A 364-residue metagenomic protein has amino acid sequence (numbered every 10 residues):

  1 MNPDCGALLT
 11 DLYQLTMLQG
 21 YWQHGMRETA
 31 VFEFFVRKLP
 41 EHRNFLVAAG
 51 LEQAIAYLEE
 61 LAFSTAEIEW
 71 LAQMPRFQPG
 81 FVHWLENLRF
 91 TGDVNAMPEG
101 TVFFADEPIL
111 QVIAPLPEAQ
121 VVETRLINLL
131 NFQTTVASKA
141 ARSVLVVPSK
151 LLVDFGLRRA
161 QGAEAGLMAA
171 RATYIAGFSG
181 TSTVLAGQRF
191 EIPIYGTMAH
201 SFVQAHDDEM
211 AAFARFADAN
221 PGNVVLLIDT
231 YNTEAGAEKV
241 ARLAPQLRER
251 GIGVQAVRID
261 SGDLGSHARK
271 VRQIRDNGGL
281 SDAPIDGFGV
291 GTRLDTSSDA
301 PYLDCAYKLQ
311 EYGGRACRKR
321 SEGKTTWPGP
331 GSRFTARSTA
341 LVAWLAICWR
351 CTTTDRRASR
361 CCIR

Functional and structural regions predicted by a protein language model:
M1-G222, L294, D299-R364: Ordered alpha/beta subdomains of enzyme catalytic regions
N87-F90, E99, A244, R248 (+2 more regions): Long alpha-helical, hydrophobic tracts
E99, A114-P115, D229-Y231, G262 (+1 more regions): An acidic- and aromatic-residue-enriched active-site/binding cleft used to recognize and process polar
P193, T197-K270, I274-G279: Glycine- and Gly-Pro-enriched alpha-helical subdomains that act as flexible, kink-prone "lid/hinge" or packing modules
V271, R275-P284, Y312-G313, F334 (+1 more regions): Short, intrinsically disordered, charge-balanced linker/junction segments flanking boundaries in proteins
D282-A300: Glycine-rich phosphate-binding active-site loops on the catalytic face of alpha/beta enzymes
